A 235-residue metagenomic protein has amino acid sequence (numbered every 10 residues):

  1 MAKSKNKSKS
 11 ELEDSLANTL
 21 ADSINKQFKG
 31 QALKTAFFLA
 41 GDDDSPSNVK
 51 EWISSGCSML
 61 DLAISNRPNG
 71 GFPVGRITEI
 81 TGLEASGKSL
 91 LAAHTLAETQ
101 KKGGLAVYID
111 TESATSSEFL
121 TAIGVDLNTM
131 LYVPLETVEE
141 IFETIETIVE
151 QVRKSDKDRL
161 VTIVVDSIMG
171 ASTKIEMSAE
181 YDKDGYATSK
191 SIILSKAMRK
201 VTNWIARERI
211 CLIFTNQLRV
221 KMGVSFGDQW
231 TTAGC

Functional and structural regions predicted by a protein language model:
M1-K9: Short Lys/Arg-rich cationic patches that frequently serve as NLS/NoLS or arginine-rich RNA/DNA-binding motifs
S8-M130, I141-E150: The Walker A/P-loop phosphate-binding site
Q100, R153, I205: Conserved ATPase "switch" residues in P-loop NTPase domains
G103-A106, K157-T162, R207-F214: Loop/turn-to-beta-strand initiation segments
E112-S116, V125, E136-E139, I168-S172 (+3 more regions): Conserved nucleotide-binding/hydrolysis micro-motifs of P-loop NTPases
N128-E139, E176-I193, F226-T231: Flexible beta-alpha connector loops of hexameric P-loop NTPases
K157-M177: Conserved P-loop NTPase "ATPase switch" module shared by AAA+ and STAND
A187-C235: Phosphate-binding/switch region of NTP-binding enzymes
